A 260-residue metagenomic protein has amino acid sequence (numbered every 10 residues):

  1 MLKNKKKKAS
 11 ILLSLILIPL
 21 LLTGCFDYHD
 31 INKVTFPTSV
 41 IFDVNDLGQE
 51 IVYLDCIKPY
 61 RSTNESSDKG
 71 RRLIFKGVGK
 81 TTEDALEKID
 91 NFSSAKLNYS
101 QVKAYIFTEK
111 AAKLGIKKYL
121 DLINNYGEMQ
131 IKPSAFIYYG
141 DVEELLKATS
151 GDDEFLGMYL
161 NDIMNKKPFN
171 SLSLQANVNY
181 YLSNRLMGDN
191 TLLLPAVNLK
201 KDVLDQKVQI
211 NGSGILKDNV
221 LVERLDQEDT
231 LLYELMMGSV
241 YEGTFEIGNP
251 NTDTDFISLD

Functional and structural regions predicted by a protein language model:
L2-D260: Membrane-proximal alpha-helical signals and transmembrane carboxylates
